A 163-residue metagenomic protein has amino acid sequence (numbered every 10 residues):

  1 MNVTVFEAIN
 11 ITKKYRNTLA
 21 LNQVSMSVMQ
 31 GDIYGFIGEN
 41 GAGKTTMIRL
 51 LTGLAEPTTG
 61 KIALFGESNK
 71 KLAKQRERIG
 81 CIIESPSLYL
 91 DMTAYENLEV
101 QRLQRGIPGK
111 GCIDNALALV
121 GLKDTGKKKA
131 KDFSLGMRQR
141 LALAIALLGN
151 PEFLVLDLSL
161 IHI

Functional and structural regions predicted by a protein language model:
E39-G43: Walker A (P-loop) phosphate-binding loop of ABC-type ATPase nucleotide-binding domains
T52: Helix-to-loop junction immediately C-terminal to a conserved catalytic motif
G60-Q75: Conserved ABC transporter NBD signature motif
E99, L103, K110-T125: Conserved ABC ATPase "signature" region
L143: Hydrophobic anchor residue at the start of the ABC signature
I161-I163: Conserved small/polar residues in nucleotide/adenosyl-binding loops
